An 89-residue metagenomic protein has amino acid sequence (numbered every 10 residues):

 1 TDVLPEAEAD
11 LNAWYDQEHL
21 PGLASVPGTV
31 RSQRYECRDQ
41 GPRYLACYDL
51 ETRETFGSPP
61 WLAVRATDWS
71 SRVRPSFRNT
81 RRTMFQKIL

Functional and structural regions predicted by a protein language model:
T1-L89: Macromolecular interaction modules
